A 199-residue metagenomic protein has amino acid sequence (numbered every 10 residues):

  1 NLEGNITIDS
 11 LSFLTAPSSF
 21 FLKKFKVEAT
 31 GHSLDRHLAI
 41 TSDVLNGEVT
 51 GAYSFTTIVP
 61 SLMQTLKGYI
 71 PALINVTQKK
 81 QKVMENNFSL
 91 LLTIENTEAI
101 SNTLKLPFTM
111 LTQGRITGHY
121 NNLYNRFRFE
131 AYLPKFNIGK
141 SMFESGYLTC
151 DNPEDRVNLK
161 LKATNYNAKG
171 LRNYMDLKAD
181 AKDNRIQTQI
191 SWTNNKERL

Functional and structural regions predicted by a protein language model:
N1-P60, K67-N75, L90-L199: Hydrophobic lipid-interacting interfaces of membrane-associated proteins
T77-K79, M84: Key residue(s) within conserved catalytic/signature motifs
N86-F88: Short structural boundary motif marking the start of a folded domain
